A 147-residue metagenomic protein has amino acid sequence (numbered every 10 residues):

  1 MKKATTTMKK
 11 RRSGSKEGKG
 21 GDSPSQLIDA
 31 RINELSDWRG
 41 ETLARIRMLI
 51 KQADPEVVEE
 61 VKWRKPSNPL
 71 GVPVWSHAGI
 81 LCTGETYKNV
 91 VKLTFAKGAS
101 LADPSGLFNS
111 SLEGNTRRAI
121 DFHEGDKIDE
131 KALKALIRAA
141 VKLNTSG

Functional and structural regions predicted by a protein language model:
M1-G147: Charge-dense, helix-prone N-terminal extensions
